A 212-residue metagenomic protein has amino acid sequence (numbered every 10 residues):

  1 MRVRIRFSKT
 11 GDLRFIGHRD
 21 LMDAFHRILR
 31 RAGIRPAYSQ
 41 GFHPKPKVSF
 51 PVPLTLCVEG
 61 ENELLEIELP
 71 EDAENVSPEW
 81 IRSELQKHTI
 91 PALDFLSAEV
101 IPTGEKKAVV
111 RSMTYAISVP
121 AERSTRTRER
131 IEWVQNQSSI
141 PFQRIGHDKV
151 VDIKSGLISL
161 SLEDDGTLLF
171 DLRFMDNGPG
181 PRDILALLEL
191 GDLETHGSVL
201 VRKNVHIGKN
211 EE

Functional and structural regions predicted by a protein language model:
R6-S8, D12, I16, D20 (+1 more regions): Extended, well-folded interaction surfaces typified by the phenylalanyl-tRNA synthetase beta subunit core
F7-K9, I67-A73, I117-R123, F170-D176: Short beta-strand-to-loop capping motifs
A37-L69, P102: Short, charge-patterned binding micro-sites
G60-A116: Ordered, amphipathic secondary-structure segments that act as subunit-interaction surfaces in large macromolecular
A73-S83, A121-W133, D176-D183: Short, conserved charged micro-motifs
E105-R123, L157-S159, H206-E212: Short, low-order "capping/linker" segments at domain edges
W133-E212: Core RNA-modification/binding signature centered on pseudouridine synthases
